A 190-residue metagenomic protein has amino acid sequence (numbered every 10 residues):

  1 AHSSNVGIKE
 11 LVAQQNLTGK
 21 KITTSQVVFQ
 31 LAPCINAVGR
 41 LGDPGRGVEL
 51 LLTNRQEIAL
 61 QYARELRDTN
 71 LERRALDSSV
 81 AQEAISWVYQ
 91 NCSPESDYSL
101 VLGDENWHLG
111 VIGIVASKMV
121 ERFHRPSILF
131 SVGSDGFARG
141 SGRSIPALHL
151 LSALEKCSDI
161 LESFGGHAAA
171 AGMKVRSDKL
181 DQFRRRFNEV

Functional and structural regions predicted by a protein language model:
A1-Q182: Hydrophobic helix-and-loop "lid/oligomerization" segment in the mid-to-C-terminal part of catalytic domains
F183-N188: Short amphipathic C-terminal alpha-helix that caps PH/PH-like domains
